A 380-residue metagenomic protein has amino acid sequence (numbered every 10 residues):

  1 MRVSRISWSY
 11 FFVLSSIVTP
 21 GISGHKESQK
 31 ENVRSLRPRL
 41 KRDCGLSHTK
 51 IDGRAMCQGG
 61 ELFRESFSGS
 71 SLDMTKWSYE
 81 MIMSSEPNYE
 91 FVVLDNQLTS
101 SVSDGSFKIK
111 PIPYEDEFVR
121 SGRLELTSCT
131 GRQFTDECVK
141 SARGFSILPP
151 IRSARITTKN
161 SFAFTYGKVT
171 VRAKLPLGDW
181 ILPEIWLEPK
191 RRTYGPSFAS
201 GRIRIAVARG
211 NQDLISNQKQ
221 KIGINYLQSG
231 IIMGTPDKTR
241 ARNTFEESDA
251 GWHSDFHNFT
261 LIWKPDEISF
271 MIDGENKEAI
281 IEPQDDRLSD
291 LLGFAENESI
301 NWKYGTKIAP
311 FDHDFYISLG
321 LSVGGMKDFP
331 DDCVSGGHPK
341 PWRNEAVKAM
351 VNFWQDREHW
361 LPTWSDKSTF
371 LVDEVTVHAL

Functional and structural regions predicted by a protein language model:
R5-G21: Cleavable N-terminal signal peptides of Sec/SRP-targeted secreted and luminal proteins
H25-L380: GH16 jelly-roll
